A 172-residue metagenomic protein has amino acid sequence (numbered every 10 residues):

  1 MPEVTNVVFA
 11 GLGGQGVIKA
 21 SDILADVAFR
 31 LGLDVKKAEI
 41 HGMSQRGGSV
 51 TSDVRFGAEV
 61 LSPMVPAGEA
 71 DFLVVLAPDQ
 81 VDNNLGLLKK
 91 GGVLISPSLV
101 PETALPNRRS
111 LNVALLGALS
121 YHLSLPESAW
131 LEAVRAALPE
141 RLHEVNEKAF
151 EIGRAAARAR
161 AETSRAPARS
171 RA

Functional and structural regions predicted by a protein language model:
M1-A172: Active-site cofactor/cluster-binding pocket
